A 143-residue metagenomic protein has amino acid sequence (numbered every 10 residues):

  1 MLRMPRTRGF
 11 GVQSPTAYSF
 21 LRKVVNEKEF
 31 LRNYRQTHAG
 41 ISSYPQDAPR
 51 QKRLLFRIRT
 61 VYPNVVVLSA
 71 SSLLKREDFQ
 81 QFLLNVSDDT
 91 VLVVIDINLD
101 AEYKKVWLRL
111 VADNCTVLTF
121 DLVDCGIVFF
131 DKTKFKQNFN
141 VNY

Functional and structural regions predicted by a protein language model:
M1-V91, N98-Y143: A short alpha-helical cap/connector motif
